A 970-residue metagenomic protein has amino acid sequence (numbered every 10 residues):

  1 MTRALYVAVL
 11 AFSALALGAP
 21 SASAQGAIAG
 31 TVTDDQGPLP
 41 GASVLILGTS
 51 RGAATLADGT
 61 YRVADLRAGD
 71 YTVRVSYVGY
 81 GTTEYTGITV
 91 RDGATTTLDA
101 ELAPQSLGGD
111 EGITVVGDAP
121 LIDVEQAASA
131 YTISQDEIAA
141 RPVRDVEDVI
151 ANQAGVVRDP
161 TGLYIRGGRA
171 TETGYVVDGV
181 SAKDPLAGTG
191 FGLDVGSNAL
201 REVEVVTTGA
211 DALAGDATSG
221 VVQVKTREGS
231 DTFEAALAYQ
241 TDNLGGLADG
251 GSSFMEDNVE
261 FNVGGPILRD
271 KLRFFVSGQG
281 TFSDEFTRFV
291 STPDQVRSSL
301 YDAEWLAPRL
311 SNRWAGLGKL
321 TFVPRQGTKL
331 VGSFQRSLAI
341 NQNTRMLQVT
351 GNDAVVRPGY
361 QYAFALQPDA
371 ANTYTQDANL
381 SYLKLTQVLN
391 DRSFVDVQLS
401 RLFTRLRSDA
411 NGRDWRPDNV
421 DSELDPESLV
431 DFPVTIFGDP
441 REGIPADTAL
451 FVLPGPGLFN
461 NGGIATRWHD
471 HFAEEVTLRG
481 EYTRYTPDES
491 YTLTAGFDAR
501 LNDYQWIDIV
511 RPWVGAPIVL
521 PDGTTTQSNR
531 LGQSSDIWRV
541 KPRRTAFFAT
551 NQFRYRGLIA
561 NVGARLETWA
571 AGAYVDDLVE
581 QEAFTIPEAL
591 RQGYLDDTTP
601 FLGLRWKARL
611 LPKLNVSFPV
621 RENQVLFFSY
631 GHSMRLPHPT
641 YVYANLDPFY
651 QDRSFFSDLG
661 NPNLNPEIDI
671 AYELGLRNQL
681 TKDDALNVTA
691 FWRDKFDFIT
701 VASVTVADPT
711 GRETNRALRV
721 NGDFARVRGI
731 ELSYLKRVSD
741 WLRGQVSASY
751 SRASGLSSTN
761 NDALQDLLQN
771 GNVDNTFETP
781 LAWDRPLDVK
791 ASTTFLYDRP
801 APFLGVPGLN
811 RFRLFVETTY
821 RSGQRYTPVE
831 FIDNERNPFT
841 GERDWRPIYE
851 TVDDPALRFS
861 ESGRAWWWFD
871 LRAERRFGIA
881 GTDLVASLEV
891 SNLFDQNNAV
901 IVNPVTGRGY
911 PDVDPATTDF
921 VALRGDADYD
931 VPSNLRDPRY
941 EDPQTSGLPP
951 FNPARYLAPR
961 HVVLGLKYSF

Functional and structural regions predicted by a protein language model:
P20-D123, A139, V157, S181-D184: Periplasm-facing N-terminal accessory domains of Gram-negative outer-membrane beta-barrel systems
G81-T82, G87-E101, G109-A212, D216-V221 (+6 more regions): Periplasmic N-terminal accessory/gating domains of Gram-negative outer-membrane beta-barrel systems
G112, D396, S400, P619 (+7 more regions): Membrane-embedded beta-barrel scaffold of Gram-negative outer-membrane proteins
A212-A214, G229-E234, L268-L272, G327 (+7 more regions): Short loop/turn motifs that connect adjacent beta-strands in outer-membrane beta-barrel proteins
A238, W569, N687, F691-D694 (+3 more regions): Gram-negative outer-membrane beta-barrel transporters
S253-R345, T373-V395, R565, P612: Transmembrane beta-barrel wall of Gram-negative outer-membrane proteins
V331-F548, F553, D596: Replace "related TpsB outer-membrane translocases also match" with "some related outer-membrane beta-barrels such as
F803-Y849, R864-W868, E874-F970: C-terminal beta-signal and adjacent terminal beta-strands/loops of Gram-negative outer-membrane beta-barrel proteins
